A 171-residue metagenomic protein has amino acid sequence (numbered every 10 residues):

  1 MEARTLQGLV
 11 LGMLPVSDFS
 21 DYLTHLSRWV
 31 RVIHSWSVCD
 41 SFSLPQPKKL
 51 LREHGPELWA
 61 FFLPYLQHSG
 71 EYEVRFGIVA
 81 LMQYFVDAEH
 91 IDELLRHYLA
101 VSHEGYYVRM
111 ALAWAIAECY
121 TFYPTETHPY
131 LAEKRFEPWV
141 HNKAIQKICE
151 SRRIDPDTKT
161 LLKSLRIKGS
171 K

Functional and structural regions predicted by a protein language model:
M1-K171: Alpha-helical scaffold domains
